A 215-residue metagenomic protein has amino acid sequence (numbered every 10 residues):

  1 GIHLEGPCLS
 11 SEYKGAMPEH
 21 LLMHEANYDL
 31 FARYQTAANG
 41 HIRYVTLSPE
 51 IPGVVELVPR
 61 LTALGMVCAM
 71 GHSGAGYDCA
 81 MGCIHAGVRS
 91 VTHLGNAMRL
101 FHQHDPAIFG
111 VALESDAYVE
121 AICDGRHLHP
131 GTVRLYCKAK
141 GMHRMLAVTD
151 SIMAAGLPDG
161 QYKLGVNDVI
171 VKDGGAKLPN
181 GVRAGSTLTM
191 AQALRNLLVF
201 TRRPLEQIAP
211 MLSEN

Functional and structural regions predicted by a protein language model:
G1-H41: Divalent-metal coordination cores built from histidine and acidic residues
P7, L94, K172-G174: Generic beta-structure capping elements
L9, A86, S213: Active-site-proximal loop/short-helix segments that contain or immediately flank catalytic acid/base residue(s)
K14, V91, K172: An active-site metal/cofactor-coordinating segment within enzyme catalytic domains
A26, L128, T189: Soluble or luminal CAZymes and related metallo-dependent hydrolases
D29-L157: Active-site core of metal-dependent hydrolases
A107-A121, K138-T149, A154-N215: His/Asp/Glu-enriched, well-ordered alpha-helical/loop segment that forms or immediately abuts the divalent-metal
